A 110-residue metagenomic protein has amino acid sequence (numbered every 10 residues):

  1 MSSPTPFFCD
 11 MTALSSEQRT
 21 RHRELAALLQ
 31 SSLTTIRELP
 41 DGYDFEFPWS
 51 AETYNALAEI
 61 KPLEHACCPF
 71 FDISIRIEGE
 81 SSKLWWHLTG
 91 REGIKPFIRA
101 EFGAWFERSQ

Functional and structural regions predicted by a protein language model:
S2-D41, F70, T89-Q110: Long, contiguous binding/interaction regions
E38-G42, I77-S81: Short Gly/Ser/Thr- and Asp/Glu-enriched loop/turn motifs at secondary-structure junctions
P40-W49, A56: Generic amphipathic, hydrophobic interface segment in small proteins and small subunits
F45, S81-S82, E101: Acidic, low-complexity intrinsically disordered regions
E46-A51, W86-G90: Short beta-strand-to-loop capping motifs
W49-E52, H65-C67: Short amphipathic alpha-helical interaction segments
E52-A58, G93-I98: Short, conserved charged micro-motifs
A58-K61, A66-R76, K83: Amphipathic, hydrophobic secondary-structure cores in small proteins
